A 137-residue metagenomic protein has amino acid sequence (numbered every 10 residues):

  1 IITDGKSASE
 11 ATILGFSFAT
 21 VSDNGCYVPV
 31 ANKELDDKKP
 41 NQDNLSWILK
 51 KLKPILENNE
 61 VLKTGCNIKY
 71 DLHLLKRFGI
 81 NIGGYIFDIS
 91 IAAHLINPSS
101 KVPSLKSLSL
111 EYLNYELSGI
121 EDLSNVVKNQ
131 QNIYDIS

Functional and structural regions predicted by a protein language model:
I1-A8: Entry/capping segment at the start of metal-dependent catalytic domains with acidic active-site entry clusters
A11-L14, F18-S137: Active-site-proximal helix-loop-helix substrate-binding element of RNase H-like nuclease domains
